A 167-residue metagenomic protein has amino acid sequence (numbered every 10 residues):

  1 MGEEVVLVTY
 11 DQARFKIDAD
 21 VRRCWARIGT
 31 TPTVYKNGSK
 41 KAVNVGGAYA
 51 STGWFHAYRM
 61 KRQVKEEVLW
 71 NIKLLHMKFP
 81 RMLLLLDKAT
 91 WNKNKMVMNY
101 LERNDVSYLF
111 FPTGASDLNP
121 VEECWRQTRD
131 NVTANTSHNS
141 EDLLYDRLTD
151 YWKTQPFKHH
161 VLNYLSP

Functional and structural regions predicted by a protein language model:
M1-W70: Extended, low-complexity cationic-aromatic segments
E3-L7, V121-P167: C-terminal anion-handling pockets and recognition modules
T9-Y10, L83-D87, F110-P112, S166: Short beta-strand segments
D11-A13, G47, L83, D87 (+3 more regions): Generic structural signal for small/hydrophobic residues in well-ordered secondary structure, especially within
K16, L85-K95, T113-L118: Acidic, metal-coordinating catalytic cores used for nucleic-acid/nucleotide bond scission and strand-transfer chemistry
T31-G38, E102-E123: RNase H-like polynucleotidyl transferase catalytic core
E66-L83: Short, basic/hydrophobic alpha-helical segments
N94-N104: Short, aromatic/basic amphipathic alpha-helical patches
